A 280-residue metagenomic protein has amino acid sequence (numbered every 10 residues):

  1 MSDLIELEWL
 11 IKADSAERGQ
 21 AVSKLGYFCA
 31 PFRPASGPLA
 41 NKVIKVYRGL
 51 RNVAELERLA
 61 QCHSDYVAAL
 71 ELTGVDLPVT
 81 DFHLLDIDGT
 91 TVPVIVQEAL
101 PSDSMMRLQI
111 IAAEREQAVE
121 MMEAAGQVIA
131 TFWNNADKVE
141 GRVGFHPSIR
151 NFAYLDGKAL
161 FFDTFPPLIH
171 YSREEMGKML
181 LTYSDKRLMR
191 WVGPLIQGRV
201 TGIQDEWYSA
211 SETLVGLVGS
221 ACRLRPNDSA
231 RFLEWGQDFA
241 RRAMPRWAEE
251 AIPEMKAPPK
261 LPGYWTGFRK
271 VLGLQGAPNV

Functional and structural regions predicted by a protein language model:
M1-R18: Juxta-kinase regulatory segment immediately upstream of eukaryotic protein kinase catalytic domains
A16-V67: ATP-binding glycine-rich loop module of kinase domains
P38, D88, L155-G157: Short acidic-glycine loop/turn motifs at beta-strand connectors
R48, V67, G74-A124: Conserved structural core of kinase catalytic domains
N52-L72, W265-A277: The N-lobe alphaC helix and its flanking beta3-alphaC-beta4 segment of protein kinase-like domains, centered on
Q61-G74, I110-H146, R150: Conserved kinase catalytic-core helix
E140-V200: Catalytic activation segment of kinase domains across protein kinase-like and atypical kinase folds
I196-V280: Helical subdomain adjoining the active site within ATP-dependent kinase catalytic cores
